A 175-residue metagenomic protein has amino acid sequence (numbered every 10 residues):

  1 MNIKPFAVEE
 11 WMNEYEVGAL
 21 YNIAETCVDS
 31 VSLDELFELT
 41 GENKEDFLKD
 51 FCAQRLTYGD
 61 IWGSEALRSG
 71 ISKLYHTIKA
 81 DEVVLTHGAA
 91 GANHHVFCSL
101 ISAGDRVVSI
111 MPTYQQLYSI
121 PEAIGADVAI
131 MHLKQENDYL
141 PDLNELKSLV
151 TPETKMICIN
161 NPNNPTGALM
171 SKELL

Functional and structural regions predicted by a protein language model:
N2-G88, H95: N-terminal small-domain helix-loop-helix segment of the aminotransferase-like
I23-T26, I71, V83, V107 (+3 more regions): Generic structural signal for small/hydrophobic residues in well-ordered secondary structure, especially within
T26-S30, A90, Y114, N163-N164: Short, solvent-exposed loop/turn segments at secondary-structure junctions
K79-V83, A103-R106, E153: Short acidic capping loops at alpha-helix termini that bridge into adjacent secondary structure
S99-P121: Conserved PLP-anchoring active-site segment centered on the Schiff-base-forming lysine
T113-Y114, H132-N137: Short, acidic/turn-prone active-site loops that include or flank metal/cofactor- and phosphate-binding residues
E122-V128: A short helix-loop-beta submotif of the ANL/AMP-binding
Q135-L175: Active-site phosphate-binding strand-loop segment of PLP-dependent enzymes
